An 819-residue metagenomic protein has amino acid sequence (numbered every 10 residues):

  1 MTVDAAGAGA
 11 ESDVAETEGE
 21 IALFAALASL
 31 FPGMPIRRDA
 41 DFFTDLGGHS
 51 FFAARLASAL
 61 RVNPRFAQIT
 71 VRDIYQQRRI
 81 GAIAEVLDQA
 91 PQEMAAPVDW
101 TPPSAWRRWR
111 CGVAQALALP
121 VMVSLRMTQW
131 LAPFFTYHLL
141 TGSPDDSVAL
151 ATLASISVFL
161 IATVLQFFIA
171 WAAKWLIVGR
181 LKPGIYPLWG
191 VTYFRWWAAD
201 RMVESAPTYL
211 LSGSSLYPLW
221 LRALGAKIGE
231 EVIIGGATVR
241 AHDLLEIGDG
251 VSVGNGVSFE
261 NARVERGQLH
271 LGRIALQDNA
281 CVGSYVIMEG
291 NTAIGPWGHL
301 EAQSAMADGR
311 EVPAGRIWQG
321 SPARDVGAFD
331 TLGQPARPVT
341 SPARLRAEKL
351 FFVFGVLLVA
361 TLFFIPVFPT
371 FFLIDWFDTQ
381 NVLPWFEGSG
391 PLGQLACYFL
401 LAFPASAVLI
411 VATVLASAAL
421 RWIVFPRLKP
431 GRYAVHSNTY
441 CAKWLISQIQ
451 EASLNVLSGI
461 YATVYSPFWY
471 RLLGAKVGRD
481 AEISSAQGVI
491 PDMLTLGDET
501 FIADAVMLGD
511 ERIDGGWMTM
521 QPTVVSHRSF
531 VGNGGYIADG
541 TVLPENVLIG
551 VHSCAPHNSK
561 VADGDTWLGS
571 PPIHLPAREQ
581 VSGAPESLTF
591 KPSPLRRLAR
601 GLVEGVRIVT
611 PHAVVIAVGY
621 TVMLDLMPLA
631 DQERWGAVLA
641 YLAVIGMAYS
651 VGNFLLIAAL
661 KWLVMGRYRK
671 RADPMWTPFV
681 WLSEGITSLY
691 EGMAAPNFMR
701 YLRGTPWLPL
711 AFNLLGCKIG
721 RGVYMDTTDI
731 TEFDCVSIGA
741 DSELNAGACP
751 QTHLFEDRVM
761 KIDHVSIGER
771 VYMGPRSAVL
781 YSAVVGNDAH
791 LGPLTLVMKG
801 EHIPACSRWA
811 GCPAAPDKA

Functional and structural regions predicted by a protein language model:
M1-D99: Phosphopantetheine-dependent thiolation modules in NRPS/PKS and related acyl-activating systems
S12-E16, R72-Q76, W106, L210 (+7 more regions): Alpha-helix initiation/capping motif
A15-E16, Y209, R273, S458 (+3 more regions): Residue-level marker of regulatory loop/turn positions in helix-turn-helix DNA-binding domains and in histidine
M34-I36, Q68, P91, P144 (+3 more regions): Secondary-structure boundary/capping signal
P35-I36, A67, G213, C281 (+4 more regions): N-terminal alpha-helical segment
G81, M94-G225, A314-G474, S559-G716 (+1 more regions): Terminal amphipathic alpha-helical/low-complexity segments used for targeting or macromolecular assembly
L221-R222, K227-D325, Y470-R471, K476-H574 (+2 more regions): Structural signal for interior beta-strand "rungs" in well-ordered beta-sheet cores of soluble enzyme domains
